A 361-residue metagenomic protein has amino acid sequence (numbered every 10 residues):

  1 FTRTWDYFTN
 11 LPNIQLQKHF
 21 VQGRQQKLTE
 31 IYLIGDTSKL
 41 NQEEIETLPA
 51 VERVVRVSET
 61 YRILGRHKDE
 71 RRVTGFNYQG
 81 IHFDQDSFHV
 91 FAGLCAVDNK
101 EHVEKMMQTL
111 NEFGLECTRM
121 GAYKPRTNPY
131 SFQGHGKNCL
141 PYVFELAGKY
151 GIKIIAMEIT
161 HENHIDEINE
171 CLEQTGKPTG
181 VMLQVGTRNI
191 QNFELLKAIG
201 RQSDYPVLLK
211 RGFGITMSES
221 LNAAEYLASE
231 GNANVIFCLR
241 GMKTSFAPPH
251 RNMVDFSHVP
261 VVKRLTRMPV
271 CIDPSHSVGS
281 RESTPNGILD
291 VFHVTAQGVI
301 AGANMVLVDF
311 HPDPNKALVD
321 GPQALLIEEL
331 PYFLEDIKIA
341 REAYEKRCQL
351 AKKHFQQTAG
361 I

Functional and structural regions predicted by a protein language model:
F1-F91, E116, G360: Non-catalytic terminal accessory/regulatory regions of metabolic enzymes
I34-G35, F88-K105, N128-G134, I154-I159 (+3 more regions): Active-site mouth loops of central-metabolism enzymes
F76-C95, R126, R267-S280: N-terminal small/glycine-rich loop or linker at the start of catalytic domains across soluble metabolic enzymes
F88-L94, E116-M120, I154-M157, V181-V185 (+4 more regions): Hydrophobic faces of well-ordered beta-strands that scaffold small-molecule active sites in alpha/beta enzyme cores
R119-N138, F310-G321: Glycine-rich, proline-tolerant flexible connector loops at the mouths of alpha/beta enzymes
P125-G180, N192-E194: N-terminal active-site wall of soluble small-molecule enzyme domains
F132-M157, I199-P206, F256-I272, A301 (+1 more regions): Alpha-helix-loop-beta-strand connector modules within alpha/beta enzyme cores
Q191-F310: Catalytic alpha/beta core domains of metabolic enzymes, predominantly
